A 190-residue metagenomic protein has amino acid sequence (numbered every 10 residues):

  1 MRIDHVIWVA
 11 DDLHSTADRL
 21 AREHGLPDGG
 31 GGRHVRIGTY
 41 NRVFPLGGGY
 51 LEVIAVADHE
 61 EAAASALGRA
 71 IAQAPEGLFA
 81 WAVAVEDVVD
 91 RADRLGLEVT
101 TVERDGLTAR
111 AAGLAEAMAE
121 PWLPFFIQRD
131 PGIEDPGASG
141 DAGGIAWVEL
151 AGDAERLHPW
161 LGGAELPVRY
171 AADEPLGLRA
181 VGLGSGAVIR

Functional and structural regions predicted by a protein language model:
M1-L13, E76-E86, Q128-R156, V181: N-terminal beta-strand motif that seeds the catalytic metal site of vicinal oxygen chelate
M1-T16, Y40-L46, L107-A112: A broad, low-specificity signal for short, low-complexity segments enriched in glycine/proline and polar/charged
D12-A70: Glycine/small-residue-rich interface belts in oligomeric ring/scaffold proteins and their assembly partners
L13-P27, D90-L95, D153-A164: Amphipathic alpha-helical segments
T39, P75-L78, W122: Short connector loops at helix/strand junctions that flank enzyme active sites, especially segments positioning acidic
R42-V43, Y50-E52, V88-W147, G163-R190: Vicinal oxygen chelate
A55-R91: A basic- and aromatic-enriched beta-loop-alpha substructure that forms the phosphate/nucleotide- and DNA/RNA-contacting
